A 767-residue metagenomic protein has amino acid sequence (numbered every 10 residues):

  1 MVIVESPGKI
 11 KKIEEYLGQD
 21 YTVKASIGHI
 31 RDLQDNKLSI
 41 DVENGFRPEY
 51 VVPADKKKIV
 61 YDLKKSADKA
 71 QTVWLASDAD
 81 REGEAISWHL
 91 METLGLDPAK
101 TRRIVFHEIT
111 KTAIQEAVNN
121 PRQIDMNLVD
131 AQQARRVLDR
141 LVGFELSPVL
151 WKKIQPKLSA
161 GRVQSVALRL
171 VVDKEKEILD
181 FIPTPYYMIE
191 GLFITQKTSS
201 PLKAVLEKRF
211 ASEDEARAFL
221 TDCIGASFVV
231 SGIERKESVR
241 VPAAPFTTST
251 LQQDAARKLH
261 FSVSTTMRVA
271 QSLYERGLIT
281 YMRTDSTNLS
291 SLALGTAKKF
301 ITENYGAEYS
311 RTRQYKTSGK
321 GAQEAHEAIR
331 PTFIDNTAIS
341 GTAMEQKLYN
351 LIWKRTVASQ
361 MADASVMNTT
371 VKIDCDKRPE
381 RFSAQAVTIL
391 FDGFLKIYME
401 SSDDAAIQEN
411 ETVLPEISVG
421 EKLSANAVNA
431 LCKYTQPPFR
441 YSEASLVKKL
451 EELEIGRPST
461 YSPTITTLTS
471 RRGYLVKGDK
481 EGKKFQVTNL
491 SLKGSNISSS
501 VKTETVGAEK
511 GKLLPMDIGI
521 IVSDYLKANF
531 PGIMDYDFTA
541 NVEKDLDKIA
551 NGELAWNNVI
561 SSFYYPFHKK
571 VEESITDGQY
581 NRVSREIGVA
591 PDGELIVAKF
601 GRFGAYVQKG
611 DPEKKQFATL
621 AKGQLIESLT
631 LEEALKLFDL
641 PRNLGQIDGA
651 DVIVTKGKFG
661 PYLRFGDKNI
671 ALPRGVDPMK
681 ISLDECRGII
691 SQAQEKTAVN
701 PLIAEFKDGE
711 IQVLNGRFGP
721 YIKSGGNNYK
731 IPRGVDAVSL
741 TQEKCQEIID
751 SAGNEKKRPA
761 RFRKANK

Functional and structural regions predicted by a protein language model:
M1-R136, V142-E145, G306, S402: Intrinsically disordered, low-complexity regulatory segments
K12, S147, D180, V263-S264 (+1 more regions): Basic, low-complexity terminal or inter-domain segments flanking catalytic cores
K12-Y16, W88-H89, L168-I178, K354: Short active-site loop/helix that positions an aromatic residue
A70-W74, K152-I154, S231-S238, S249-R257 (+4 more regions): Glycine- and acidic
D78, D254, K258-T265: A conserved hydrophobic secondary-structure block that centers on an alpha-helix together with its immediately flanking
I109-G191, R235-V239: C-terminal or mid-to-C-terminal helical accessory/interaction module adjacent to the motor/catalytic core
F210-P245, Q252, S418-K422, L431 (+1 more regions): Metal- or metallocofactor-binding catalytic centers and their adjacent structured scaffolds across diverse enzyme
